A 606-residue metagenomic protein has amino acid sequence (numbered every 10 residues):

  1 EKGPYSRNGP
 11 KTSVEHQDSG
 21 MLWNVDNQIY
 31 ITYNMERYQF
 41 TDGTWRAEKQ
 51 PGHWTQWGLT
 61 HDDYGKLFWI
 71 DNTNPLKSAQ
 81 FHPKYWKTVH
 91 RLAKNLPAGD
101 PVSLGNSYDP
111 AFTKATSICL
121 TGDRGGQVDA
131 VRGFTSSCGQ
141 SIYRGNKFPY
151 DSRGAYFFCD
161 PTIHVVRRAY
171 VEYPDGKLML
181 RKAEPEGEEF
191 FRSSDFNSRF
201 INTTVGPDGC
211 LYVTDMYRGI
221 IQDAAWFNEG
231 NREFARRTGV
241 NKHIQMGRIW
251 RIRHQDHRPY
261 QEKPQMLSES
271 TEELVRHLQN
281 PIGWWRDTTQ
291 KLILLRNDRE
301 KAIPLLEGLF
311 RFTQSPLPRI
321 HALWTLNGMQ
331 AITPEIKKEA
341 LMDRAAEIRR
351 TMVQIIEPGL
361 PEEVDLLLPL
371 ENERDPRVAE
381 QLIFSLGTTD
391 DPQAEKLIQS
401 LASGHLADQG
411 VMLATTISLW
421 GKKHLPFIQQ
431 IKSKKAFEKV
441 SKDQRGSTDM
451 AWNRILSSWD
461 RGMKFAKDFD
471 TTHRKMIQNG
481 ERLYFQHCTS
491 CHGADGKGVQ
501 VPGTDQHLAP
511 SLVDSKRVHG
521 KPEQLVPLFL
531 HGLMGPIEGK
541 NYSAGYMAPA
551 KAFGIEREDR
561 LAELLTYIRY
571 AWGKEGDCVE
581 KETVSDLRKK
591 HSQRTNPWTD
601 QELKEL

Functional and structural regions predicted by a protein language model:
E1-E273, W284-W285, L292-L295: Beta-propeller domains with acidic blade repeats across secreted/periplasmic ectodomains and cytosolic WD/CNH propellers
G43, G187-E188, E229-R237, F384 (+4 more regions): Short beta-alpha connecting loops at secondary-structure transitions that line or flank enzyme active sites
G219-A224, E481-V513, V518, E523 (+2 more regions): Periplasmic/extracellular electron-transfer cofactor-ligation site, primarily the c-type cytochrome heme-c attachment
Y260-P264, W284-D298, L317-A331, K338-M342 (+5 more regions): Structural detector for internal amphipathic alpha-helices that build alpha-solenoid repeat scaffolds
R276-H277, L305-T313, I336-R344, L366-R374 (+2 more regions): Alpha-solenoid HEAT/Armadillo-like helical repeat scaffolds in large eukaryotic proteins
G421-I431: Alpha-helical linker/edge segments of TPR/alpha-solenoid repeat scaffolds and analogous pre-/post-domain helices
K435-D443, Q506-V513, M534-S592: Axial heme c-ligation environment in periplasmic c-type cytochrome domains
R454-F485, D495-Q500: Electrostatic cytochrome c docking/interface patches
